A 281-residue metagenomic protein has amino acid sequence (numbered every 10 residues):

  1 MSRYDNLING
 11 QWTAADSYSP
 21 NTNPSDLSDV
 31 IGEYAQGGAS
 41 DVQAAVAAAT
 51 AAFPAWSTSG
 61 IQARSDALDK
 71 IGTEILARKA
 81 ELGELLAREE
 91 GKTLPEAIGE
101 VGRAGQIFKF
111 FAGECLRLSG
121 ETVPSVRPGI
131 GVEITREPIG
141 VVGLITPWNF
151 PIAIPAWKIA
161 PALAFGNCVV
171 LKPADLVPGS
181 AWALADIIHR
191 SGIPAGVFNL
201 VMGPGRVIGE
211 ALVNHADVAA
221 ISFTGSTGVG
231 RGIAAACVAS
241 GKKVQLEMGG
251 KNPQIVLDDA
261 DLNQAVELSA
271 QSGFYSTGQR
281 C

Functional and structural regions predicted by a protein language model:
M1-E33, D66, K70, G120-I145 (+1 more regions): Terminal low-complexity tails and localization/encapsulation signals of metabolic enzymes
L27-L118, G129: Glycine-rich loop-to-alpha-helix module at the N-terminal edge of alpha/beta enzyme cores
E121-G196, A219: Conserved small-residue-rich beta-alpha loop and adjacent elements that most often cradle the phosphate/pyrophosphate
G131-V132, N199-S222: A structured beta-alpha segment of the ubiquitous adenosine-cofactor-binding alpha/beta core
N167, K172-A174, M202, T224 (+1 more regions): Short beta->alpha connector loops at strand-helix junctions that form conserved, small/polar/Pro-enriched
A220, G228-C281: ALDH superfamily catalytic-core signature
